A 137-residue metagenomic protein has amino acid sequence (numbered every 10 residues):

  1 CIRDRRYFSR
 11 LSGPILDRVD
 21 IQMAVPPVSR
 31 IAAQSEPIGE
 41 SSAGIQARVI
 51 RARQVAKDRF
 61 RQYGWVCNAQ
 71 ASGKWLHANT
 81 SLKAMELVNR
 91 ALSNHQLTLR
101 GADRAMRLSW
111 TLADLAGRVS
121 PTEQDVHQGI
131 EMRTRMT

Functional and structural regions predicted by a protein language model:
R3-T137: Basic, amphipathic alpha-helical bundle interface domains used for macromolecular binding and assembly
